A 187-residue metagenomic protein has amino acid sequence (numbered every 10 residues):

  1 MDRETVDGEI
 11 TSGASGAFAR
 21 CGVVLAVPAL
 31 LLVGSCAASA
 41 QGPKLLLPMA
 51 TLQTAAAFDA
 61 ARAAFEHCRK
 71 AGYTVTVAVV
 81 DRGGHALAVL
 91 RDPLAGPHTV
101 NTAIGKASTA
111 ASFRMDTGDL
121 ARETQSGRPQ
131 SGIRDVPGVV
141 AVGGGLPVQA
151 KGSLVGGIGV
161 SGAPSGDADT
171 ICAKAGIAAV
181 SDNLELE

Functional and structural regions predicted by a protein language model:
M1-A19: N-terminal secretory signal peptides that target proteins for export/translocation
T5-G8, G34, D167: Intrinsically disordered, low-complexity peptide-like regions
G13-G16, C21-G34: Bacterial N-terminal signal peptides
S39-E187: Flexible, solvent-exposed loop/hinge segments and secondary-structure transition points
